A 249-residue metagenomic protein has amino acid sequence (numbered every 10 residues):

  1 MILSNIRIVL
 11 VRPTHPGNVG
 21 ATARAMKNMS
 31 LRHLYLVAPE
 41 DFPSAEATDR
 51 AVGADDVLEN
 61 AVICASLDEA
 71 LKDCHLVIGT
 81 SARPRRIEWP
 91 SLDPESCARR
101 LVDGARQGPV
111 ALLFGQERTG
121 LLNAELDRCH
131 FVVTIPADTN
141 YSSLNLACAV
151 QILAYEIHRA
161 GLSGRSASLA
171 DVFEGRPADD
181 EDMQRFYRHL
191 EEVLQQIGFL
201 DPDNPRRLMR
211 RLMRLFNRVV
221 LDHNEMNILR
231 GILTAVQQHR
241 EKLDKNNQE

Functional and structural regions predicted by a protein language model:
M1-E249: Post-transcriptional modification and biogenesis factors for structured RNAs of the translation apparatus
